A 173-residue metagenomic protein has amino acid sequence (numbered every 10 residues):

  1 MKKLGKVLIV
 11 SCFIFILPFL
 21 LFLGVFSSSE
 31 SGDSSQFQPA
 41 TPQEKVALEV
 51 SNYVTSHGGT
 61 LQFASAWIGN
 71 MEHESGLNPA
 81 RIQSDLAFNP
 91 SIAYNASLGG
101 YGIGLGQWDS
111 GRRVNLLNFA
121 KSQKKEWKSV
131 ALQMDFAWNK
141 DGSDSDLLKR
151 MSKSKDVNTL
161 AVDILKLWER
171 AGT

Functional and structural regions predicted by a protein language model:
M1-K6: Long, low-complexity, intrinsically disordered extramembrane tails
V7-H57: N-terminal export signals and maturation junctions of secreted/periplasmic proteins
S35-E49, S75-S154: Peptidoglycan-targeting cell-wall enzymes and recognition modules
K45-N52, S56, S65-I68, D135 (+3 more regions): Solvent-exposed, polar/charged alpha-helical surfaces in well-ordered, non-transmembrane soluble domains, broadly
T55, G59, E72-G76, G142 (+1 more regions): Hydrophobic/aromatic-lined pockets within catalytic cores
S56-L61, K149-K155: Surface-exposed acidic, glycine-flexible loop patches that form ligand/cofactor-binding and adhesion interfaces
L61-N78, D85, L165: Short, functionally critical alpha-helical segments immediately adjacent to catalytic or ligand/cofactor-binding
M71-S75, M151-T173: Acidic helix/loop microenvironments that form the catalytic cleft of cell-wall polysaccharide enzymes
